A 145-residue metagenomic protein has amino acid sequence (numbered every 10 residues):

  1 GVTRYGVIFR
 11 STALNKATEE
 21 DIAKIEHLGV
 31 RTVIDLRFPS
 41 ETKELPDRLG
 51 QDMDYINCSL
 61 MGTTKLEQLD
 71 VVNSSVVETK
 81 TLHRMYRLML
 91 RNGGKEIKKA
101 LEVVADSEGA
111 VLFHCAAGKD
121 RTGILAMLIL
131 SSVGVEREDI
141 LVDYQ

Functional and structural regions predicted by a protein language model:
G1-L112, I124-Q145: Cys-dependent protein tyrosine phosphatase-like superfamily
A117, R121-T122: Ser/Thr-glycine-rich phosphate-binding loops at phosphate-binding pockets of nucleotides, nucleotide cofactors
